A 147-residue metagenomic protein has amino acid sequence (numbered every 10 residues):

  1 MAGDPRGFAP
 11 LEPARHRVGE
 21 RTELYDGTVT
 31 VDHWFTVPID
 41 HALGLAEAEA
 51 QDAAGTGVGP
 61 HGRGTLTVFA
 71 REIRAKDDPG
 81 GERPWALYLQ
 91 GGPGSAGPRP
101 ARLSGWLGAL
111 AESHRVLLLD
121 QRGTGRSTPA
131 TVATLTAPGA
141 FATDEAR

Functional and structural regions predicted by a protein language model:
M1-H16: N-terminal presequences and immediately downstream first alpha-helices
A9-E12, E20-R147: Gly/Pro-rich cap/lid or specificity-loop segments adjacent to the active site
